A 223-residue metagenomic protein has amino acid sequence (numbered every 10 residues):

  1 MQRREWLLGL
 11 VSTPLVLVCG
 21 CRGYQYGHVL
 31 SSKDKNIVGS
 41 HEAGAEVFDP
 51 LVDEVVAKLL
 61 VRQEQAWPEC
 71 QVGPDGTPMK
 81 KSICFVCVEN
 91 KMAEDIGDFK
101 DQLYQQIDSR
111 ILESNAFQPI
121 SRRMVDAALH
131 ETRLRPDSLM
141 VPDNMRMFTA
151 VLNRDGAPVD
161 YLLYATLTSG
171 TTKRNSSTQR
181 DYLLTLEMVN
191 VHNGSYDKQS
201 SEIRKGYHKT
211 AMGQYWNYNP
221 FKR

Functional and structural regions predicted by a protein language model:
R3-L7: N-terminal export leaders
L8-P14: Sec-dependent N-terminal signal peptides
C21-T77, V141-P158, S169-R223: C-terminal/domain-edge helix-coil "capping" segments
K58, R62, A66, M79-M145 (+1 more regions): N-terminal segment of the mature soluble domain
